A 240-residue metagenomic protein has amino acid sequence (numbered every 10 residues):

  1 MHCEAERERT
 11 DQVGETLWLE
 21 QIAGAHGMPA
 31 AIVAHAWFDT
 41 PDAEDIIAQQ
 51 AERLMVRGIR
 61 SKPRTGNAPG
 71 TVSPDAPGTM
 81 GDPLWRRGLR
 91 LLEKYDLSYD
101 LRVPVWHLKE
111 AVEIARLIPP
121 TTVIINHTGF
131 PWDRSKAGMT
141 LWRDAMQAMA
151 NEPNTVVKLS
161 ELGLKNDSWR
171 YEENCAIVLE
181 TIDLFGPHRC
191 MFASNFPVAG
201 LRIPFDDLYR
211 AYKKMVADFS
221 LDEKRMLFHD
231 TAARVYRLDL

Functional and structural regions predicted by a protein language model:
M1-E4, A34, K158-E161, M191-A193 (+1 more regions): Short beta-strand segments
A5, P63, T128, N195-F196: Active-site metal-binding loops of divalent metal-dependent hydrolases
T10-W106, E113, K158-K165: Active-site gating/metal-coordination segments in enzymes
Q12-H26, V112-I124, A176-F185, L208-A217: Short, electropositive alpha-helical surface patch
I32, I59, L92, H127 (+4 more regions): Divalent metal-coordination and catalytic microenvironments
D75-M191: Catalytic pocket-lining loop regions of alpha/beta-barrel enzymes, especially the amidohydrolase/enolase/GH5 lineages
E180, L184-M191, G200-L240: Mid-to-C-terminal alpha-helical segments outside catalytic/metal-binding sites
